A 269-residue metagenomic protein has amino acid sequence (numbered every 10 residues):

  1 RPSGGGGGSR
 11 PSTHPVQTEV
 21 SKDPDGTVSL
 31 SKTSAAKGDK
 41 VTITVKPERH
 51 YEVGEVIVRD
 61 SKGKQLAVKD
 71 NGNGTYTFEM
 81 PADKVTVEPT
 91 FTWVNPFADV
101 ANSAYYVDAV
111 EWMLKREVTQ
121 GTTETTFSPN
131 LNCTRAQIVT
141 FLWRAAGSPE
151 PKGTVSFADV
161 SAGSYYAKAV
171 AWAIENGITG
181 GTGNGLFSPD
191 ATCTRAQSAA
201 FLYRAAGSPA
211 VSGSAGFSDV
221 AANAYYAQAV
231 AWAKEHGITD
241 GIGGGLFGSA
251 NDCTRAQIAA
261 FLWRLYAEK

Functional and structural regions predicted by a protein language model:
G6-R10, L66-D70, T90-V107, K115 (+5 more regions): Feature responds to low-complexity, polar/acidic, surface-exposed segments characteristic of secreted/exported proteins
R10-S34, P96-N102: Short, solvent-exposed loop/edge segments of extracellular or virion-exposed proteins
P11-T13, A35-T42, A82: Short coil/turn motif common to extracellular beta-sandwich-like domains
T18-V20, G26-V28, I43, V56 (+5 more regions): Extracellular/surface recognition and adhesion modules
D25-K32, G63-N71, T119: Low-complexity "stalk/linker" and mucin-like segments enriched in Ser/Thr/Pro/Ala/Gly
K40-Y76, A173: Surface-exposed interfaces of beta-sheet-rich extracellular modules
M80-T92: C-terminal beta-strand-rich structural cap/linker in extracellular carbohydrate-active enzymes
